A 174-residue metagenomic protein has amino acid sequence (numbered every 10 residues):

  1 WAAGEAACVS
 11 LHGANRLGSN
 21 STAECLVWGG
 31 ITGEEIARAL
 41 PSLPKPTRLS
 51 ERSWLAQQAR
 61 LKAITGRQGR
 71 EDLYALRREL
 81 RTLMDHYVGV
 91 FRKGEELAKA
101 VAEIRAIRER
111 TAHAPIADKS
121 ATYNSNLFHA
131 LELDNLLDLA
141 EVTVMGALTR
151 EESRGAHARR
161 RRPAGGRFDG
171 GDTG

Functional and structural regions predicted by a protein language model:
W1-A2, A6-G174: Glycine- and aromatic-enriched mobile tails/lids
